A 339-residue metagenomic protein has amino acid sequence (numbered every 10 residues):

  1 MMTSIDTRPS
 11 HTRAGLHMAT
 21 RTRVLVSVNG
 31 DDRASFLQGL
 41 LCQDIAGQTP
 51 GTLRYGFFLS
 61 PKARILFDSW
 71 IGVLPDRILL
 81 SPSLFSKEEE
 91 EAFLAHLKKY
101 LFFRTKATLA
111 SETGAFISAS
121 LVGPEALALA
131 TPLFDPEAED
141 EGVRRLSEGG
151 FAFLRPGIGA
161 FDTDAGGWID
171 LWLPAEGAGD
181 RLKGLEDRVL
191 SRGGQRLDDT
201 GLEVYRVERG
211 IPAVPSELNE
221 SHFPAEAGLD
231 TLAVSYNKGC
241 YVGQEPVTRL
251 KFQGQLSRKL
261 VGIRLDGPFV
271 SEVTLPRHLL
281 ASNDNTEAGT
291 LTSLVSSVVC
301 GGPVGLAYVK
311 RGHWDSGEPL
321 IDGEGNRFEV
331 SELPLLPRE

Functional and structural regions predicted by a protein language model:
M1-D68: Acidic, proline/glycine-enriched N-terminal capping motif
G15-M18, V24-L25, W70-P212: Acidic, low-complexity central loop/insert segments
S27-R33, L40, L121-A126, R264-E272: Short, surface-exposed ligand-recognition loops at beta-strand->loop->(often short) alpha-helix junctions that present
G30, L80, L121-G123, L171 (+4 more regions): Residue-level signal for inorganic ion chemistry
L40-A46, H96-F103, D135-P136, L185-S191 (+3 more regions): Short, solvent-exposed amphipathic alpha-helical segments in soluble enzyme and RNA/protein-processing domains
F57-F58, L127-S147, S271-T286: Short amphipathic alpha-helix segments
P61, H222, G228-V234, Y241-Q244 (+1 more regions): Glycine-rich, small/acidic residue-mixed loop/short-helix segments
W172-R264: Anionic-ligand-binding alpha/beta catalytic cores of soluble enzymes and soluble regulatory domains that recognize
